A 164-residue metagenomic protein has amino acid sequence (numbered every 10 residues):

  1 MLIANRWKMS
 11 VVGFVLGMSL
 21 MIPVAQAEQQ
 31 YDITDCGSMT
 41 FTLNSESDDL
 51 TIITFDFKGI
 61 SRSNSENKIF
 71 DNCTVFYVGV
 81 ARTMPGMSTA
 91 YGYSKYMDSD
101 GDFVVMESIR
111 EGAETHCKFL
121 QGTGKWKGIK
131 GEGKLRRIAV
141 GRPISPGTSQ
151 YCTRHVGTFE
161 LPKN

Functional and structural regions predicted by a protein language model:
L2-V12: Bacterial N-terminal signal peptides that target proteins for export
A4, I22-A25: Glycine-centered signal
S10-M21: Bacterial N-terminal signal peptides
V24-N164: Beta-strand-enriched cores of mature, soluble protein domains
